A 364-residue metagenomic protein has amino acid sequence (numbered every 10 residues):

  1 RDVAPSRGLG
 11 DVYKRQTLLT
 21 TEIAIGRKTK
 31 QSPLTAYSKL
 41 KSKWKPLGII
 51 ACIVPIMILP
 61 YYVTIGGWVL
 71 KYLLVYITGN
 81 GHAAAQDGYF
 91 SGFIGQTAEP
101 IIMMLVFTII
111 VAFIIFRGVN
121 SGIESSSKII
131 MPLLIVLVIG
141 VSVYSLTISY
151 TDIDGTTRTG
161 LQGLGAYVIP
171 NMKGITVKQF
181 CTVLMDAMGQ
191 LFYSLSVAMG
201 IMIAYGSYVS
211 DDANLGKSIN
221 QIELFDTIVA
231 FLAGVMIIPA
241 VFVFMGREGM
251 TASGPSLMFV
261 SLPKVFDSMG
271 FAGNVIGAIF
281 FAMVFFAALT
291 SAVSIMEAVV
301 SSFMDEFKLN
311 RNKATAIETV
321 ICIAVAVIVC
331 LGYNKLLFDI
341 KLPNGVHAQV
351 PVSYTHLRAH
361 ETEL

Functional and structural regions predicted by a protein language model:
D2-Y13, H356-L364: Single conserved hydrophobic/aromatic residue that forms the stacking wall/gate of nucleotide- or nucleobase-binding
D11-K41, V63, F244: Juxtamembrane transmembrane-helix boundary signature
R27-L59, Y76-N80, G88-P100, K128 (+3 more regions): Transmembrane-helix boundary/entry motifs in multi-pass membrane transporters
L34-P46, I65-F116, N120, T151-L184 (+2 more regions): Inter-helical loop and helix-membrane interface segments of multi-pass membrane transporters/permeases
P46-P55, F107-I129, A204-N214, V300-K308: Membrane-water interface regions at transmembrane-helix termini and the short interhelical loops of multi-pass membrane
G66-G95, G206-D212, K217, Q221-V229 (+2 more regions): Helix-loop-helix connectors at the membrane interface of multi-pass transporters/channels
T97-I102, F225-F231, G277, F286-L289 (+1 more regions): Loop-to-transmembrane helix boundary motifs in multi-pass membrane proteins
M131-L289, A314: Membrane-embedded translocation segments of transport machinery
